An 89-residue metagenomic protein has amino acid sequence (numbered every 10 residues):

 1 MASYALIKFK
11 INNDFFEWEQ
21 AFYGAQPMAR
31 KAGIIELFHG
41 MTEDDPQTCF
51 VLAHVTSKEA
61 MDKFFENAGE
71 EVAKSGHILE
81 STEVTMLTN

Functional and structural regions predicted by a protein language model:
M1-E70, E80-N89: Short S/T/G/P-rich N-terminal loop/turn motif that feeds into the first structured element of a domain
A73-S75: Short, exposed beta-strand-loop hairpins at the edges of beta-sheets in extracellular/periplasmic proteins
